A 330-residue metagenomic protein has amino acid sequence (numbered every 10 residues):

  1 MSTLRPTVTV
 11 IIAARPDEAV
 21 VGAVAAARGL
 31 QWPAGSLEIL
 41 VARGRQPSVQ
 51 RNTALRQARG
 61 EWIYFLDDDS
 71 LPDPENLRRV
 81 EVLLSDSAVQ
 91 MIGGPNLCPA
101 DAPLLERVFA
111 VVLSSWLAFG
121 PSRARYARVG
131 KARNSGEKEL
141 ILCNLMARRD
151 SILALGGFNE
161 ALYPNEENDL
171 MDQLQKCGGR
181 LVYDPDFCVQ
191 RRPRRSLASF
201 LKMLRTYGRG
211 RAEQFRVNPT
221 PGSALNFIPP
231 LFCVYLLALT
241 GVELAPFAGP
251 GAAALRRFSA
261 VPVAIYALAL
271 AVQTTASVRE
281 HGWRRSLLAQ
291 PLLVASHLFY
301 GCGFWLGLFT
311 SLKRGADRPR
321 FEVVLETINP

Functional and structural regions predicted by a protein language model:
S2-R5, A25-S36: Short, acidic, metal-binding catalytic loop of nucleotide-sugar glycosyltransferases
R5-I11, E38, D169: Cell-envelope/extracellular polymer assembly enzymes that use nucleotide-activated donors
R43-A58, R78-R79: Glycine-rich, basic loop-to-helix element that forms the pyrophosphate-binding segment of sugar-nucleotide handling
R59-G60, I141-L155: Conserved nucleotide-sugar donor-binding and metal-coordinating catalytic region shared by glycosyltransferases
I63: Short aromatic/hydrophobic "clamp" motif used to bind/position activated sugar donors
E75-S115: Conserved donor NDP-sugar-binding/catalytic core segment of glycosyltransferases
N159-G222: Catalytic donor/gating beta->alpha subdomain of glycosyltransferases that bind UDP-sugars
F232-K313: Membrane-embedded multi-pass helical conduit in multi-pass membrane proteins, especially envelope-biosynthetic
